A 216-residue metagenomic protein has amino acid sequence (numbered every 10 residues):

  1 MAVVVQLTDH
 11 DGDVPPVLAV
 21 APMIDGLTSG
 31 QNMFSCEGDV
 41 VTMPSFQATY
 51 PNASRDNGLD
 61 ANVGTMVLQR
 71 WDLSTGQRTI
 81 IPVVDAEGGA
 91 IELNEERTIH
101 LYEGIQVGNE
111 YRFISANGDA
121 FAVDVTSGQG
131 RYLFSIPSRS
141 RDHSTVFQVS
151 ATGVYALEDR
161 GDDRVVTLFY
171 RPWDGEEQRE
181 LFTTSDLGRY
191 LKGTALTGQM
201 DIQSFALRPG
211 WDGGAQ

Functional and structural regions predicted by a protein language model:
M1-D11, N57-G76, A120-D124, T167-G175: Beta-propeller blade signature
M1-V5, N32-A61, L101-A116, A120-A122 (+3 more regions): Short beta-strand elements that form the blades of beta-propeller/WD-repeat-like and other beta-sheet-rich scaffold
D9-P16, P22, T42-S45: Eukaryotic intrinsically disordered, low-complexity regulatory linkers and tails enriched in Ser/Thr/Pro
V17-G38, V83-V107, P137-T152, D186-Q216: Repeated scaffold domains used in trafficking and secretory/extracellular systems, primarily beta-propellers
D56-D60, M66, L73-L101, Y111: Surface-exposed beta-loop interaction hotspot
G76-I81, G128, T167-Q199: Extracytoplasmic/lumenal domain signature
N117-G130, S135-S138: Short helix-loop boundary/capping segments
Q129, R141, G161-D162, D174-E176: Exposed regions on extracellular, virion, or secretory-pathway luminal proteins
